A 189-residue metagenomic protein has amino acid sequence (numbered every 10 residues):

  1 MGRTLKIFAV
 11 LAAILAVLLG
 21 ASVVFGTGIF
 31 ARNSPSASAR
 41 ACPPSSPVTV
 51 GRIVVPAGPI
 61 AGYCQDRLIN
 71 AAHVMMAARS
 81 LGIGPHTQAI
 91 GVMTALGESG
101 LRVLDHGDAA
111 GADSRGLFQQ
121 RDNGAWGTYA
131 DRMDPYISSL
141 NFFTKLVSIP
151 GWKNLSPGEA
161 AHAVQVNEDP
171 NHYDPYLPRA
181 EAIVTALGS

Functional and structural regions predicted by a protein language model:
M1-A16: N-terminal export and membrane-targeting signals
G20-P43: C-terminal region of N-terminal signal peptides and the immediate post-cleavage residues of exported proteins
F30, G84, G100-L101, W152 (+1 more regions): A general structural signal for well-ordered secondary-structure junctions
S36-A39, P43-G62, S99-P157: Peptidoglycan-targeting cell-wall enzymes and recognition modules
A41-L96, G100, L187: Export/targeting segments at the very N-terminus of extracytoplasmic proteins
A61-I69, L81-A89, Y129-I137, N154-G158 (+1 more regions): Soluble non-cytosolic domains of exported or imported proteins
G91-M93, L117-R121, A163-Q165: Soluble periplasmic/extracytoplasmic beta-strand elements of cell-envelope proteins
R132-M133, I137-S189: Catalytic and binding regions of secreted/periplasmic enzymes and modules that target cell-wall glycans
